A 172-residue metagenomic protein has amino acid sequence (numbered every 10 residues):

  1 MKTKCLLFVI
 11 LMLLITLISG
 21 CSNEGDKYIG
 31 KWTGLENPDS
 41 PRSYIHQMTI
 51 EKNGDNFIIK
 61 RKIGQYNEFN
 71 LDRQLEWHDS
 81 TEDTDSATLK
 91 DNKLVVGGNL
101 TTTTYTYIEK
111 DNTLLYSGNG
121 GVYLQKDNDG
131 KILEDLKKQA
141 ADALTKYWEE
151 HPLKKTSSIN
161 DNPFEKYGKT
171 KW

Functional and structural regions predicted by a protein language model:
M1-S19: Sec-dependent bacterial lipoprotein signal peptides
K4, G20-N23, S157-I159, P163: Compositionally biased regions
L11, S22, P38-S40, T49-E51: Generic marker of residues within folded, mature protein domains
S19-T33, K52: N-terminal helix-cap/turn-to-beta initiation motif at the start of protein domains
E24-D26, N70, A141, E165: Intrinsically disordered, low-complexity regions enriched in Ser/Pro/Gly/Gln/His and often acidic
N37-Q47, D79-W172: Beta-sheet ligand-binding and adhesion/scaffold domains
R42-A87: N-terminal glycine/threonine-rich, aromatic-flanked beta-hairpin/loop signature
